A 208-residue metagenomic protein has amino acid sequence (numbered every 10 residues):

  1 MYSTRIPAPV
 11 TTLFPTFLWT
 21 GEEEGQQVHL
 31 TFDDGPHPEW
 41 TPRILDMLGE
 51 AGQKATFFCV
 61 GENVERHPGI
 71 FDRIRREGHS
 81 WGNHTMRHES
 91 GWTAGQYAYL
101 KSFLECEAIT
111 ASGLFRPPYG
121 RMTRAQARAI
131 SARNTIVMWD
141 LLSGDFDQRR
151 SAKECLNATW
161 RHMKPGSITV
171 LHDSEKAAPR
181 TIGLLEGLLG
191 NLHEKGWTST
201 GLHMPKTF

Functional and structural regions predicted by a protein language model:
Y2-G91, A98, A111-S112: Active-site beta->alpha N-cap acidic-glycine motif
V10-T16, P118-Y119, R149-R150: Short gly/ser/thr-rich secondary-structure transition/capping motifs
T11-E23, E50-A51, E65, P179-F208: C-terminal domain-boundary segment and adjacent tail
H29, T56-F58, G82, R116 (+3 more regions): Structural detector of well-ordered beta-strand residues that form the stable sheet scaffold of enzyme domains
L45-K54, H79-S80, M86-E89, Q96-R124 (+3 more regions): CE4/NodB-like, metal-dependent polysaccharide N-deacetylase domain that modifies extracellular/periplasmic N-acetylated
G61-V64, R87-S90, R121, L142-D145 (+1 more regions): Short histidine/acidic/glycine/proline-rich micro-motifs that form metal- and phosphate-coordinating active-site loops
D72, Q96-F103, S151-N157, I182-E186: Charged helix-capping and loop-helix junction motifs
R121-H162, G196-F208: His/Asp/Glu-enriched short active-site or ligand-binding loop at hydrolase and phosphoryl-transfer sites
